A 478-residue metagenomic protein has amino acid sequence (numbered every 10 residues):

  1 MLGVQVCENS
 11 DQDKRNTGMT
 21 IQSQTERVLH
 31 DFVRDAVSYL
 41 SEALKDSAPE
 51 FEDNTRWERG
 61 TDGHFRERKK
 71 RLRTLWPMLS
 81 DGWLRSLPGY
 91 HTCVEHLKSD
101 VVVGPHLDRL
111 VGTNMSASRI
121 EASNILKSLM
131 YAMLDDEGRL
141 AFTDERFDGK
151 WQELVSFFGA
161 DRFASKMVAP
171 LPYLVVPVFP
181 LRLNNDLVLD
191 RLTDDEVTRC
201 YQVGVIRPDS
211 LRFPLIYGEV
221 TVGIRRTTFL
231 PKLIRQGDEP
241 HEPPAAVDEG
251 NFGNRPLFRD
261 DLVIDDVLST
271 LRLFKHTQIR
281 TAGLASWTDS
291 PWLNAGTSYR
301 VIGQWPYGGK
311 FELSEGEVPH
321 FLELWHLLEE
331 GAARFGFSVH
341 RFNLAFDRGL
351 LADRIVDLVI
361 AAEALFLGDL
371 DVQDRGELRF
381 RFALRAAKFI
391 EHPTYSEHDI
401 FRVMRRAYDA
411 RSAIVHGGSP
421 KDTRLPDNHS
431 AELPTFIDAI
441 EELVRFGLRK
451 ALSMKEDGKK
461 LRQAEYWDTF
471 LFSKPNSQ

Functional and structural regions predicted by a protein language model:
C7, D13-V101, P105-R109, T113-S128 (+8 more regions): Amphipathic alpha-helical interface elements
P88-D353, H429, L433-E442, F446-S477: Charged, non-catalytic interaction/linker regions at domain boundaries that couple catalytic cores to substrate
L370, S412-P420, R445-E456: Charged/polar positions within long, soluble alpha-helices
V372-G376, R424-E432: Short, flexible/disordered intra-domain loops and linkers
P393: Acidic/His metal-coordination segments adjacent to aromatic residues that form catalytic metal sites in metalloenzymes
E397-D427: Histidine-centered, metal-coordinating catalytic motifs and their short helical/loop contexts
